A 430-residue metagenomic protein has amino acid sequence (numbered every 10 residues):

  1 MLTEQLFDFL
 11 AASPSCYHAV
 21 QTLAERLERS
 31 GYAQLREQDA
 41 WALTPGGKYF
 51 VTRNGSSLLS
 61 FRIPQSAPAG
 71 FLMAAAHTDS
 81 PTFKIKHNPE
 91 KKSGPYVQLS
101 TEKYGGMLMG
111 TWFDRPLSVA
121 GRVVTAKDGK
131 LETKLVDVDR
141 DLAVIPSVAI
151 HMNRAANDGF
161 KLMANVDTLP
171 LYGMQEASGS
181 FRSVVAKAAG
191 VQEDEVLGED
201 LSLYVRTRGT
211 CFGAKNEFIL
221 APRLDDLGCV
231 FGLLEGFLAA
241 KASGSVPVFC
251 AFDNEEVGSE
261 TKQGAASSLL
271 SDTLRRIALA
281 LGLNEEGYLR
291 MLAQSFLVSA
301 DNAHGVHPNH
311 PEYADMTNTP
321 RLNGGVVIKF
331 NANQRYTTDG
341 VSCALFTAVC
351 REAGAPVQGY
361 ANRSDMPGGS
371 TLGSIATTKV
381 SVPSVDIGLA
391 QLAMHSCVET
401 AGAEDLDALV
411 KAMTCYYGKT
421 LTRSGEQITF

Functional and structural regions predicted by a protein language model:
M1-F430: N-terminal hydrophobic/helix-forming segments and targeting peptides
